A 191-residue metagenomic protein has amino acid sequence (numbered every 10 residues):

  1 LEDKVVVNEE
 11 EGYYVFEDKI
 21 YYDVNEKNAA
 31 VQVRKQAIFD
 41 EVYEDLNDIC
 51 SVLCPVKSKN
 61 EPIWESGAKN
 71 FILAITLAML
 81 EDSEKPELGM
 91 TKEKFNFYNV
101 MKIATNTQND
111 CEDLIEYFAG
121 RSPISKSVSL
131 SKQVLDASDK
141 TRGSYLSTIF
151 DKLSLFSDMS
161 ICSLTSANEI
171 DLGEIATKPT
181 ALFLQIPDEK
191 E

Functional and structural regions predicted by a protein language model:
L1-E191: P-loop NTPase motor domains
